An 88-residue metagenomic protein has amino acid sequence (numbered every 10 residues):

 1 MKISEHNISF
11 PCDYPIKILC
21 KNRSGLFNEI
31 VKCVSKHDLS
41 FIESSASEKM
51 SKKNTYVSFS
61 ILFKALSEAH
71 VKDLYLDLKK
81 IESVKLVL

Functional and structural regions predicted by a protein language model:
M1-S58, K64-L88: Long, contiguous binding/interaction regions
